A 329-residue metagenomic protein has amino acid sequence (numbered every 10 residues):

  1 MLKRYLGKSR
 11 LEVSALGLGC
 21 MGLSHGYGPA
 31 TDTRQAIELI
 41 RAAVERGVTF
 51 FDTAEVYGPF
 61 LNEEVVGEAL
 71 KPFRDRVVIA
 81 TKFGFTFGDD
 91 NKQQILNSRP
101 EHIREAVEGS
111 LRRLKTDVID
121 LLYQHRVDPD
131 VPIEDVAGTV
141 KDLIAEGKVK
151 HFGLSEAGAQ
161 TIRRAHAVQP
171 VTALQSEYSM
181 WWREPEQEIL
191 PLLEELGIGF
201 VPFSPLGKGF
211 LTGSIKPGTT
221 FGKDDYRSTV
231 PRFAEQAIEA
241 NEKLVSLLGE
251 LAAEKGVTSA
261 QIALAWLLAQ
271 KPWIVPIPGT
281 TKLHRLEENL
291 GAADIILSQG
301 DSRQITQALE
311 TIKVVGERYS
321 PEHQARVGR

Functional and structural regions predicted by a protein language model:
M1-V78: N-terminal binding-site loop/beta-alpha segment at the start of enzyme catalytic domains that lines or forms
L18-C20, T53, L121-Q124, L154 (+2 more regions): Conserved beta-strand positions
G22-Y27, T86-Q93, R285-E288: A short acidic, helix-capping loop that chelates divalent metal ions and anchors anionic groups
A30-A43, S98-R113, G158-R163: Short, acidic/polar
A30-Q35, L61, V65, Q94-H102 (+3 more regions): Alpha-helix N-cap and loop-to-helix initiation/capping positions
G67-V78, R112-K115, I144, H166-Q169: Acidic (Asp/Glu)-rich catalytic clusters
L111-P129: Active-site groove signature of glycoside hydrolases
V127-Q307, T311-I312, E322-R329: Beta/alpha (TIM)-barrel catalytic core signal, keyed to glycine-rich beta->alpha loops juxtaposed to Asp/Glu that bind
